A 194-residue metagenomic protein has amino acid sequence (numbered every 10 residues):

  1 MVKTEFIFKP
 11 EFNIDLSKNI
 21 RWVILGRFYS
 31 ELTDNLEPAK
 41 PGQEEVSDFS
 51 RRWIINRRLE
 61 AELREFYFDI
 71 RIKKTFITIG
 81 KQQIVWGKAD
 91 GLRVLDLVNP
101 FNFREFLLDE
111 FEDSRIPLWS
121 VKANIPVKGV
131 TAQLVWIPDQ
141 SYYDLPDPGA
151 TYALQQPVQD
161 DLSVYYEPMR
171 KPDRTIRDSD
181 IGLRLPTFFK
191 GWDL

Functional and structural regions predicted by a protein language model:
M1-E5, E37: Surface-exposed strand-loop-strand hairpins of Gram-negative outer-membrane beta-barrel proteins
T4, E60, R71, R115 (+2 more regions): Generic detector of ordered secondary-structure context
T4-P10, A61-F66, P117-V121, S179-L183: Hydrophobic, lipid-facing positions within transmembrane beta-strands of outer-membrane proteins
K9, E37-K40, I125, Q156 (+2 more regions): Intrinsic-disorder/low-complexity coil detector
N13-D15: N-terminal alpha-helical targeting/anchoring segments
K18-A153: Outer membrane beta-barrel
A132-T187: A conserved mid-domain beta-alpha-beta active-site/ligand-binding segment of alpha/beta enzyme cores
D193-L194: Beta-propeller domains
